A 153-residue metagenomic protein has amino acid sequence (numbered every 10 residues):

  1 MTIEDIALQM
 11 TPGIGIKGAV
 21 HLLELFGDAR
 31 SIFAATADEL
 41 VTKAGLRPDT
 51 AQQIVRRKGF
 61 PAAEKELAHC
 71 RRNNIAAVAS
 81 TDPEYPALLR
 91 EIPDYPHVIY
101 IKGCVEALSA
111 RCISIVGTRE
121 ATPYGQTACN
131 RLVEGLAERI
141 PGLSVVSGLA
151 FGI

Functional and structural regions predicted by a protein language model:
M1-P141: Short, positively charged patches
S80, V146-L149: Structural motif
A121-P123, A150-I153: Gly/Ser/Thr-rich loops at beta-strand to alpha-helix junctions that form or flank small-molecule/cofactor-binding
